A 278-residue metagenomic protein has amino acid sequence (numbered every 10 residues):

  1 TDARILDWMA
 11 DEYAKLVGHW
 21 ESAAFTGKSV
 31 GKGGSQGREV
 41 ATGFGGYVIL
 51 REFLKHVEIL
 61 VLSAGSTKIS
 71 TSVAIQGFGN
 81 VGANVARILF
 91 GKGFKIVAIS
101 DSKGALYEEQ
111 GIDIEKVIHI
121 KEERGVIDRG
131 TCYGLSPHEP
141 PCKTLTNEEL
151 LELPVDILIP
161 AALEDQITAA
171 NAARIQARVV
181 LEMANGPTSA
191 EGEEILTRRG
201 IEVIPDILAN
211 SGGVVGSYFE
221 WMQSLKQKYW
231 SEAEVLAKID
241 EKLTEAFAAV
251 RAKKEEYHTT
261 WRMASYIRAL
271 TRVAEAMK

Functional and structural regions predicted by a protein language model:
T1-I5, T26-V30, K68-G82, K103 (+1 more regions): A glycine-rich phosphate-binding loop feature that marks nucleotide/adenosyl-phosphate handling sites
T1-Q36, I49, E275: N-terminal ligand-binding/catalytic initiation module
W20-A23, E58-S72, K254-Y266: Flexible, glycine/charged-enriched surface loops at secondary-structure junctions
G37-E152: Glycine-rich phosphate/diphosphate-binding loop of Rossmann-like nucleotide-binding domains
L50, A86, A169-A172, E193: Generic hydrophobic/aromatic pocket-lining and core-packing "Φ" positions
F53-L54, A161, A173-K278: Adenosine-phosphate binding glycine-rich loop
V81-V85, Q166-I167, T188-A190, S211-G213: Short glycine/serine/threonine-rich phosphate/pyrophosphate-binding segments that cradle anionic phosphate groups
L145-I157, L163-V180: Rossmann-fold NAD(P) dinucleotide-binding segment
